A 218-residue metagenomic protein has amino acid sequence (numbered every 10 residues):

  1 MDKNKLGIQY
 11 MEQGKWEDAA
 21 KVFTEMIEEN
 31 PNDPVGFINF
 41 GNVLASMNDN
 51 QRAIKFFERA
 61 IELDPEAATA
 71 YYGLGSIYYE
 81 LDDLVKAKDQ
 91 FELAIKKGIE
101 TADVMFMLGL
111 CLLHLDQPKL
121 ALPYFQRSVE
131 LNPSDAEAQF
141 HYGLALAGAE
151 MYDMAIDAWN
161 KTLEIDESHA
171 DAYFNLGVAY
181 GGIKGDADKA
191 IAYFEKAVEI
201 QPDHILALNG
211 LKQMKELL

Functional and structural regions predicted by a protein language model:
M1-L6, G182-L218: Terminal, low-structured helical/coil segments at or just beyond the last alpha-helical repeat
I8, N42, S76, L110 (+3 more regions): Residue-level recognition of tetratricopeptide repeat
M11, I38, A45, Y72 (+6 more regions): Position-specific recognition of the canonical hydrophobic site in helix A of tetratricopeptide repeat
E12-T24, M47-R59, L81-L93, H114-R127 (+3 more regions): Structural signature of tandem alpha-helical TPR/SEL1-like repeats, specifically the intra-repeat loop/turn
P34-V35, A68-T69, T101-D103, A136-E137 (+2 more regions): Helix-start (N-cap) detector for alpha-helical repeat units in TPR-like alpha-solenoids, especially tetratricopeptide
